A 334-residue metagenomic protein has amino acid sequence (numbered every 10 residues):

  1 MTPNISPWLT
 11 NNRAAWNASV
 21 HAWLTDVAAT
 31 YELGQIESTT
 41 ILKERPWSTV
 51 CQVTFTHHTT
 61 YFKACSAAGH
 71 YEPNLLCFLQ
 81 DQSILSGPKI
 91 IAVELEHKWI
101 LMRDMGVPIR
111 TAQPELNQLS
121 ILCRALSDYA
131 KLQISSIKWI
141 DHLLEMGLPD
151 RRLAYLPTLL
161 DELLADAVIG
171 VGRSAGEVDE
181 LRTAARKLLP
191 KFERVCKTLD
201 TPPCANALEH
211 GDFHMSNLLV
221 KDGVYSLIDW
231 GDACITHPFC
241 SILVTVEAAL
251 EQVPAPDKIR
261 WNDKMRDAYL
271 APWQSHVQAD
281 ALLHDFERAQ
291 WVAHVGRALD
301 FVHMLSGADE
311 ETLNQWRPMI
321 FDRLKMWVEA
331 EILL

Functional and structural regions predicted by a protein language model:
M1-E37: Juxta-kinase regulatory segment immediately upstream of eukaryotic protein kinase catalytic domains
T40-K43, W47-R151: ATP-binding pocket architecture of kinase catalytic cores
T40-T56, P190-I242: Active-site acidic catalytic loop and adjacent metal/ATP-binding pocket of ATP-dependent phosphoryl transfer enzymes
T56, L101-Q118, I134-K138, D161-R173 (+2 more regions): A glycine-centered beta->alpha junction motif in the catalytic cores of kinase/phosphotransferase enzymes
E115-T183, N206, C234-I235, Q315-M319: A cross-family kinase active-site recognition segment
G147-R151, Q278-V292: All-alpha amphipathic helical-bundle segments outside canonical DNA-binding/catalytic cores that form hydrophobic
P238-V277, W291-E311: Active-site activation/catalytic loop segments of kinase-like enzymes and analogous catalytic loops in related
A279-L282, G296-L334: Helical subdomain adjoining the active site within ATP-dependent kinase catalytic cores
